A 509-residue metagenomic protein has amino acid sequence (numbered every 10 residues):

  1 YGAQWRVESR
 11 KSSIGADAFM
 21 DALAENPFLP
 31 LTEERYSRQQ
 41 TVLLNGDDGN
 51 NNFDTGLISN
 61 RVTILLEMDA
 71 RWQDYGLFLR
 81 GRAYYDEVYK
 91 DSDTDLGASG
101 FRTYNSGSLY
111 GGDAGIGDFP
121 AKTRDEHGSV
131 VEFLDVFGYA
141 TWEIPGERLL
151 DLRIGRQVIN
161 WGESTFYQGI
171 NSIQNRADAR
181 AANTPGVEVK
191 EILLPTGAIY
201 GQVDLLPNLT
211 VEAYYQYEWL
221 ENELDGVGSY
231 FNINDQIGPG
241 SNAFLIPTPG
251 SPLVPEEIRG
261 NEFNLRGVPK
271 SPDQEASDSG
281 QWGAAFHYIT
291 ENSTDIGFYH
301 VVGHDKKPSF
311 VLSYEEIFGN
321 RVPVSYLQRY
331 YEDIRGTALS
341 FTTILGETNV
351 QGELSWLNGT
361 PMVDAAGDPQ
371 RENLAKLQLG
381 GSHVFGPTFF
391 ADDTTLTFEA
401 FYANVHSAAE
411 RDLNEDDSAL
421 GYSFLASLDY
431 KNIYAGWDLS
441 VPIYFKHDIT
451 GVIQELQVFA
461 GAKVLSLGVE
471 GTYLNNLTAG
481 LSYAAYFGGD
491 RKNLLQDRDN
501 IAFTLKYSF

Functional and structural regions predicted by a protein language model:
Y1, S12, M68-L77, K90 (+10 more regions): Short loop/turn motifs that connect adjacent beta-strands in outer-membrane beta-barrel proteins
A3, I64-A70, L79, D135-A140 (+11 more regions): Residues on the lipid-exposed face of transmembrane beta-strands in outer-membrane beta-barrel proteins
A3-S13, A83-E87, R156-N160, Y215-E221 (+9 more regions): Transmembrane beta-strands of outer-membrane beta-barrel pores
V7, I58-I64, S129-L134, L193-G197 (+7 more regions): Residues that define the transmembrane beta-barrel architecture of outer-membrane proteins
G15-N50, K90-K122, N175-T184, V227-V268 (+4 more regions): Solvent-exposed loop segments that connect transmembrane elements
Q73-G240, T450, A460-K463, Y483-G488: Outer membrane beta-barrel
V189-G386, Y402, D448-I449: Signature for the C-terminal beta-barrel architecture of outer-membrane proteins
N476, Q496-F509: Outer-membrane beta-barrel "beta-signal"
